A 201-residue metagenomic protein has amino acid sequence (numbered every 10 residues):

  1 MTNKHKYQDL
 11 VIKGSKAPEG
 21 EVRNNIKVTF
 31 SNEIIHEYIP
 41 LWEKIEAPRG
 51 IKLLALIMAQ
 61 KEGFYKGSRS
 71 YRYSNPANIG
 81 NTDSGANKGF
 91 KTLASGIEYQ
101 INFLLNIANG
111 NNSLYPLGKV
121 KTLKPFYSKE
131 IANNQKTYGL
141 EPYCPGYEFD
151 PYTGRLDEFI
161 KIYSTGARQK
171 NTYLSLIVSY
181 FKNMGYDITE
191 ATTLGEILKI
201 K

Functional and structural regions predicted by a protein language model:
M1-K201: Catalytic cores of secreted/periplasmic lytic hydrolases that degrade extracellular macromolecules
